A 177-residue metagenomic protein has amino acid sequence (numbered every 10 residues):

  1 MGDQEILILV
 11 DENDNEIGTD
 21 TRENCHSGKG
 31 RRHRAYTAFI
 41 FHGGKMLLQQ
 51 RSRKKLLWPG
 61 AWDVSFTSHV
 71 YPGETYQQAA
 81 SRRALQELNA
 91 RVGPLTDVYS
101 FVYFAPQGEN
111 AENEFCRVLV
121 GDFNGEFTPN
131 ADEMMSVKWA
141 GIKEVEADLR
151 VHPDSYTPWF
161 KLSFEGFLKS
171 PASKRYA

Functional and structural regions predicted by a protein language model:
G2-T37: Acidic, metal-coordinating catalytic segment for phosphate/diphosphate chemistry, firing primarily on the Nudix
E5, R34-Y36, G44, R117 (+1 more regions): Change "...and in nucleic-acid phosphodiester-cleaving endonucleases..." to "...and in nucleic-acid processing enzymes
E23-S27, S100-P106: Short, solvent-exposed loop/turn elements at beta->coil junctions and helix N-caps that rim active or binding pockets
N24-Y36, F41-R82, V151: Conserved Nudix-box catalytic region and its N-terminal flanking loop in Nudix hydrolases and closely related
G60, Y99-Y103, N110-A177: Nudix hydrolase/Nudix homology domain
R91-S100: A short coil-to-beta-strand element that immediately follows conserved catalytic motifs
